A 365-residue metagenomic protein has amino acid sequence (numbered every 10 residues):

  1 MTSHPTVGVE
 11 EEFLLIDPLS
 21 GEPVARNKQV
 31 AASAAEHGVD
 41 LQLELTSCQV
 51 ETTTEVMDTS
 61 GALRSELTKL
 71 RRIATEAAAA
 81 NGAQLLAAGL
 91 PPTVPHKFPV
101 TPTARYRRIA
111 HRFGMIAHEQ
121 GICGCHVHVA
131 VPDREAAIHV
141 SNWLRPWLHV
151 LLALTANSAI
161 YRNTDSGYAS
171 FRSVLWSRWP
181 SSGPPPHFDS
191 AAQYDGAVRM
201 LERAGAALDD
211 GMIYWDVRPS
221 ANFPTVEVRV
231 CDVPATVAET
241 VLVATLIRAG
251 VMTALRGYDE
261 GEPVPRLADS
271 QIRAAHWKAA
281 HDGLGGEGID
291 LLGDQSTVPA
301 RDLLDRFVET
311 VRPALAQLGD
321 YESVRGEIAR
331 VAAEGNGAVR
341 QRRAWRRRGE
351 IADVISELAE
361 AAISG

Functional and structural regions predicted by a protein language model:
M1-N81, R105, I109, W176-G365: C-terminal accessory/tail domains of diverse enzymes
H37, E76, L90, F98-P102 (+2 more regions): Short amphipathic alpha-helical patches
A83, A87-A104, R108: Gly/Pro-rich turn-and-neighbor structural signature
A88, P92, I109-C125, V129-R134 (+2 more regions): Metal-dependent DNA replication initiation modules
P95-P99, E119, I247: Extended interaction regions within the primary functional domain
